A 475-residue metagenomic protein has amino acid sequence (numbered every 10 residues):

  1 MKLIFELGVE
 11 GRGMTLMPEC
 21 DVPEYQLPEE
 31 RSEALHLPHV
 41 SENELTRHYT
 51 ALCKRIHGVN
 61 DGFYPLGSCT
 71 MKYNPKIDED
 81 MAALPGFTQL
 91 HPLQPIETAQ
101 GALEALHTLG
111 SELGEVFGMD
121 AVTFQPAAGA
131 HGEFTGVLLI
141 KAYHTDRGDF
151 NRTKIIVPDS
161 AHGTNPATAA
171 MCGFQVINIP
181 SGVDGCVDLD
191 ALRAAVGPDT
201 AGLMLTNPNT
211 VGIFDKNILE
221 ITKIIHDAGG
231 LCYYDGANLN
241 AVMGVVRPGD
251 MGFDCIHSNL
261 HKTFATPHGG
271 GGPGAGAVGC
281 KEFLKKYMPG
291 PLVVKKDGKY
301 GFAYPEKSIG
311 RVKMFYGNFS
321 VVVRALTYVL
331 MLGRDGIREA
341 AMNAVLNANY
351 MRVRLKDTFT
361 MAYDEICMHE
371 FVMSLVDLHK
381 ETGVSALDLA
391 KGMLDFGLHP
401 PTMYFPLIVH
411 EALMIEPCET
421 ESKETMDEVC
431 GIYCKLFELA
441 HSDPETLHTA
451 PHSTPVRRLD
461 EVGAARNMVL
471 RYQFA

Functional and structural regions predicted by a protein language model:
M1-Y73, E79-Q89, E97-E112, L407-A475: PLP-dependent enzyme catalytic core of the Aspartate aminotransferase-like
E29-E30, A83-E97, E115, A170-P180 (+3 more regions): Gly-rich Lys/Arg/Thr-decorated short loops/hinges at beta-loop-alpha junctions or inter-strand turns that position
H57-I77, Q125-E133, F264-G279, F283-L284 (+2 more regions): Conserved phosphate/anionic-ligand binding catalytic regions in large, soluble enzymes, centered on
N60, T98, S111-L138: Short loop-beta-helix segment that forms the pyridoxal 5′-phosphate
P65-N74, P126-G132, P158-A161, N238-G244 (+5 more regions): A glycine-rich phosphate-binding loop feature that marks nucleotide/adenosyl-phosphate handling sites
G101-E104, H131-K299, G383-V384, E411: Conserved PLP-enzyme active-site core in the AAT-like
C255-H379: Active-site C-terminal subdomain of aminotransferase-like
T360-D395, L407, E411-D427: Conserved PLP-binding catalytic core of the aspartate aminotransferase-like
